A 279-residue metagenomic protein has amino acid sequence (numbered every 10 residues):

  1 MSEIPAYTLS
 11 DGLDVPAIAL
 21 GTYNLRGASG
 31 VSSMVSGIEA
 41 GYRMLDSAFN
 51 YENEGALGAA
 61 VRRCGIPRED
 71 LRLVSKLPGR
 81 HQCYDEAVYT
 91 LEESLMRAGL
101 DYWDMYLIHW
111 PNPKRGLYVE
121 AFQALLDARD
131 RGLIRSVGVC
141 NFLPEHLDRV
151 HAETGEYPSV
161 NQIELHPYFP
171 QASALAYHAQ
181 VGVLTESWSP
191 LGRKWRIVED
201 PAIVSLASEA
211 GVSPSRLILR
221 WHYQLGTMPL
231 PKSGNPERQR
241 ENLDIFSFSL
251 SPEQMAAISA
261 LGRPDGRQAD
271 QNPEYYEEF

Functional and structural regions predicted by a protein language model:
M1-L71, E277-F279: N-terminal binding-site loop/beta-alpha segment at the start of enzyme catalytic domains that lines or forms
I4, M34, E54, G58-V61 (+6 more regions): Generic structural signal for well-ordered alpha-helices, preferentially at hydrophobic/aromatic core positions
L25-A28, S47-A56, R80-D85, P113-G116 (+2 more regions): Acidic-and-aromatic substrate-binding clefts and catalytic sites of carbohydrate-active enzymes
L25-G37, C83-A98, E145-D148, F169-P170: Short, acidic/polar
Y42, L100-W103, I134, P158: A structural motif
R68-H81, D104-P111, N141, L165: A short, structured active-site edge motif that brings together acidic residues
A87-I108, D127-R131, E153, V183: CE4/NodB-like, metal-dependent polysaccharide N-deacetylase domain that modifies extracellular/periplasmic N-acetylated
P111-F279: Beta/alpha (TIM)-barrel catalytic core signal, keyed to glycine-rich beta->alpha loops juxtaposed to Asp/Glu that bind
